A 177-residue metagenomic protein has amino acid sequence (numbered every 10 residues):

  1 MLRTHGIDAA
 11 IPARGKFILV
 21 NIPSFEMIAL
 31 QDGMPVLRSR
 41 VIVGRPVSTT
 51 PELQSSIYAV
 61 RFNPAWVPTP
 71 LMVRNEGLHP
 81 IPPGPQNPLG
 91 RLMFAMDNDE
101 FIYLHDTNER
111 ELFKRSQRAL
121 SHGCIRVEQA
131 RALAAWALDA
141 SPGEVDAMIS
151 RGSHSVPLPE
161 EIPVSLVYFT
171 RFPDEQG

Functional and structural regions predicted by a protein language model:
M1-G177: N-terminal pre-domains immediately preceding structured catalytic cores
